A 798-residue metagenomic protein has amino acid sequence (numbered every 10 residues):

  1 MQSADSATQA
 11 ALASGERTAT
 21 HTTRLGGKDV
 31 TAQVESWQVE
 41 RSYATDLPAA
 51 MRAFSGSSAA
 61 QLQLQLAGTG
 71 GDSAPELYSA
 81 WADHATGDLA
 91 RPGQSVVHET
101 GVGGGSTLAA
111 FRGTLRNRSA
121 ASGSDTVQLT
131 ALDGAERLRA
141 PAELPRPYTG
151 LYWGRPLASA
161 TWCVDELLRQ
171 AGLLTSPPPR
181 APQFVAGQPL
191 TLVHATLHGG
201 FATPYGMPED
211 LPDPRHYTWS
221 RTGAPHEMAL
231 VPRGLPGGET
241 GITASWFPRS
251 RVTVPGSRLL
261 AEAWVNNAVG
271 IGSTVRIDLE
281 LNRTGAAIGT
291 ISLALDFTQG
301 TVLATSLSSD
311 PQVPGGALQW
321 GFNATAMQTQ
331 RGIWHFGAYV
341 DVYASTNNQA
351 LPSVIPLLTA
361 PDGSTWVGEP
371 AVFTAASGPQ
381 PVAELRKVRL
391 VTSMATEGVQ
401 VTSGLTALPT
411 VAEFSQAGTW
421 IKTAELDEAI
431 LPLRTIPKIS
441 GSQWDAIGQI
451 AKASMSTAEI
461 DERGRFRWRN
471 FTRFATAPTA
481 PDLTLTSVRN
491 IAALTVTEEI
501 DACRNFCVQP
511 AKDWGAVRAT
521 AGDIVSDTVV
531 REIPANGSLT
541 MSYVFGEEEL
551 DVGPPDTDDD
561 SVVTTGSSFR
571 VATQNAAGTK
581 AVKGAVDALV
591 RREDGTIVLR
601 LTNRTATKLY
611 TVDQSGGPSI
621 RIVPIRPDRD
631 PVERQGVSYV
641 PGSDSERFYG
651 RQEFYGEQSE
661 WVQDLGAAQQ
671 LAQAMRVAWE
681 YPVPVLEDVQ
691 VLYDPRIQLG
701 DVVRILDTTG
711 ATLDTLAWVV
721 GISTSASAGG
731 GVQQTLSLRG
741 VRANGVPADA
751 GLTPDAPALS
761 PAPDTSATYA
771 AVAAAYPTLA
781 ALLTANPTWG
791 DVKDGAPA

Functional and structural regions predicted by a protein language model:
M1-A10, S122, T126-L151, T298 (+3 more regions): Acidic, low-complexity/disordered segments
M1-T406, R434-S440, W444-M455, V488-A493 (+2 more regions): Assembly/oligomerization scaffold segments
S6-R17, P179-P212, T253, S442 (+7 more regions): Surface-exposed fibrous attachment elements
V34, Q38-E40, L138-R155, R434-G448 (+5 more regions): Surface-exposed, non-catalytic interaction/assembly patches
Q183, Q416-P437: Short, conserved helix/loop micro-motifs enriched in His/Cys and acidic residues
I460-G464: Short, well-structured active-site flanking segments
G666-E680: Stable alpha-helical structural segments in soluble proteins, enriched in small hydrophobic residues
